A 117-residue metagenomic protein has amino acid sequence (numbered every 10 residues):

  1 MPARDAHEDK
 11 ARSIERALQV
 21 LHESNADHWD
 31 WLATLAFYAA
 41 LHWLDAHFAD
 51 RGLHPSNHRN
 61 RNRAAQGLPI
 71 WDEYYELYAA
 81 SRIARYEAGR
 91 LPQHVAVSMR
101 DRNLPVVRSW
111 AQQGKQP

Functional and structural regions predicted by a protein language model:
M1-P117: Terminal alpha-helical segments
